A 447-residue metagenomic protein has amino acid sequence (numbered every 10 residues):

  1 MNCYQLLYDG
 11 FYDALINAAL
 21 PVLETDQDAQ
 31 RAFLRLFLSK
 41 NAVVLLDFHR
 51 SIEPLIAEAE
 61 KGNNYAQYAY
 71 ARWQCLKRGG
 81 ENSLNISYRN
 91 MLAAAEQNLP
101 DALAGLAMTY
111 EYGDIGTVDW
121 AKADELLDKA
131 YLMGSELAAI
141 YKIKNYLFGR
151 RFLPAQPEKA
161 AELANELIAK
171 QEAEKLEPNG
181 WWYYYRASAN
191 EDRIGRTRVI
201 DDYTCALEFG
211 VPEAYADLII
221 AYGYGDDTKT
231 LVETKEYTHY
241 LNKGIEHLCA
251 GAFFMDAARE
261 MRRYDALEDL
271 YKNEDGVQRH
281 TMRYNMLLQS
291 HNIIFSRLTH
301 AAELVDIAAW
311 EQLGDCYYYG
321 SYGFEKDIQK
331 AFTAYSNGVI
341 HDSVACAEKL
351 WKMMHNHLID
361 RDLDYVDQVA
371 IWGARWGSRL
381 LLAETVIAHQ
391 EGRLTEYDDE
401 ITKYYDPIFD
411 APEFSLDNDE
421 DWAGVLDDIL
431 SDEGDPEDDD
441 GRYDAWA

Functional and structural regions predicted by a protein language model:
M1-A29, L46: N-terminal leader/linker segments that initiate helical-solenoid repeat arrays
G10-D13, V44-E53, E81-N90, T117-L126 (+6 more regions): Structural signature of tandem alpha-helical TPR/SEL1-like repeats, specifically the intra-repeat loop/turn
V22, E58, A93-A94, A130 (+6 more regions): Canonical positions in the second alpha-helix
T25-Q30, K40, E60-N63, L76-R78 (+19 more regions): Short helix-capping/linker turns of helical repeat alpha-solenoids
R35-N41, A69-L76, G105-Y112, K142-F148 (+7 more regions): Hydrophobic face of amphipathic alpha-helices that form TPR/SEL1-like repeat modules and related alpha-solenoid
K40-F48, R151-F152, D227-K229, L270-Y271 (+2 more regions): Alpha-helical linker/edge segments of TPR/alpha-solenoid repeat scaffolds and analogous pre-/post-domain helices
L176, T228-K229, A266-L288: Intrinsically disordered, low-complexity Ser/Thr- and acidic-rich flexible linkers and loops, especially at boundaries
T402-A447: DE-rich, low-complexity intrinsically disordered acidic tracts
